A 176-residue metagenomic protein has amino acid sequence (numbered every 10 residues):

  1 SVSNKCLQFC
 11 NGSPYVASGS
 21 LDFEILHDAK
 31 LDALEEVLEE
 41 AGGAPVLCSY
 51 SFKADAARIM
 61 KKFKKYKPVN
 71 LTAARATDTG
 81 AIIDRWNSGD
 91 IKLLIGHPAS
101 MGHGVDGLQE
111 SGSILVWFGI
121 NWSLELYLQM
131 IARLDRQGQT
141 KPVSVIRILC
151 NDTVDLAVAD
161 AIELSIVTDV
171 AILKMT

Functional and structural regions predicted by a protein language model:
S1-G107, L173-T176: Conserved Helicase C-terminal RecA-like lobe
Q8, N70, W117, R147-L149: Structural signal for conserved beta-strand scaffold positions within catalytic alpha/beta enzyme cores
E24-H27, I120, L124: Flexible, glycine- and charge-enriched loops at secondary-structure boundaries
I59-K61, D106-E110, L128-Q129, A159-D160: Short amphipathic alpha-helical segments
D84-N87, V116, V154: Contiguous, function-dense segments enriched for cysteine-driven chemistry and partner/ligand-binding capacity
L94, I114-L115, L134: Short, well-ordered beta-strand core segments
D106-I120, S144-R147: A short beta-strand element within the Helicase C-terminal
W122-T176: A conserved SF2-helicase RecA2
